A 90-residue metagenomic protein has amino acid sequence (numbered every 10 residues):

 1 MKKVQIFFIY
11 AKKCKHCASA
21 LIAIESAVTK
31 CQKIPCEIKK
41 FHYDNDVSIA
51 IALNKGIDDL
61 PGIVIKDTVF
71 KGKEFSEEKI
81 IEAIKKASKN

Functional and structural regions predicted by a protein language model:
M1-Q32: Local sequence-structure signature of Cys/Sec-based thiol-disulfide redox active-site neighborhoods
I9-Y10, K33-S48: Thiol-based oxidoreductase modules, predominantly thioredoxin-like and allied folds used for disulfide exchange
S19, V28, D44-A50: Short polar/charged helix/loop
L21-I24, L53-K55, E78-K79: Short, glycine/charged-enriched secondary-structure capping and boundary segments
T29-K33, K86-K89: Secondary-structure boundary motif
L53-V64: Structural micro-motif
V64-N90: Non-catalytic, surface beta->alpha helical segment in thiol-disulfide oxidoreductase systems
